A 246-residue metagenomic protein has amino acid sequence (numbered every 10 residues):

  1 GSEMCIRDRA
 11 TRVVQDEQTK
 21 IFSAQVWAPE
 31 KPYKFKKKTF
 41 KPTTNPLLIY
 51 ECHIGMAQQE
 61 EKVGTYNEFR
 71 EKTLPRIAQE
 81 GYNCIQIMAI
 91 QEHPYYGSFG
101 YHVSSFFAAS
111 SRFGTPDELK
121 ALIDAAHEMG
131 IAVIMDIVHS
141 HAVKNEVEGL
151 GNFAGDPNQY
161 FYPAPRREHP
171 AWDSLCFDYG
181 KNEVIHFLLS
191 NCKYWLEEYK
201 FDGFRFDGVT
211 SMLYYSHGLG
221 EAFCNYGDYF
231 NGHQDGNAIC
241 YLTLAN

Functional and structural regions predicted by a protein language model:
G1-C5: Short, small-residue-biased leader/transition segments that mark boundaries at the very start of proteins
R7-L47: Basic K/R-rich, polyanion-interacting modules in nucleoproteins and related proteins
F35, E71-K72, L244-A245: Short alpha-helical segments and helix-capping/turn motifs at coil-helix boundaries
K38-T44, H53-Q234: Substrate-binding/active-site clefts of carbohydrate-active enzymes
I49-E51: Active-site-flanking beta-strand signature of metal-NTP-handling nucleotidyl enzymes and homologous cyclase-like
I77, A245-N246: Hydrophobic, Leu/Ile/Phe/Ala-enriched alpha-helical segments that form helix-helix packing faces
N237-A245: Polar, glycine-rich mid-to-C-terminal structural blocks that act as macromolecule-binding/assembly scaffolds
